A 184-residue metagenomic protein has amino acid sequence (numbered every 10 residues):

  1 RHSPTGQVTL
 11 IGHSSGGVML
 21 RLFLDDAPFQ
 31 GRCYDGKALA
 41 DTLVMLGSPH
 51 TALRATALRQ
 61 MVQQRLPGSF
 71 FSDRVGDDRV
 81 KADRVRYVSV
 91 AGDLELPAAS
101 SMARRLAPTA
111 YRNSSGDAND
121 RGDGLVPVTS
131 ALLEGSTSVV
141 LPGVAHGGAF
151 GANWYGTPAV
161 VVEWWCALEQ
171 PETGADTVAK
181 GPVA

Functional and structural regions predicted by a protein language model:
R1-P4, F29: Secondary-structure boundary motif
S3-H13: Alpha/beta-hydrolase fold nucleophile elbow
G12, G16, L20, G47: Gly/Ala-rich beta-loop-alpha elbow adjacent to hydrolase catalytic centers
L24-A184: Helical cap/lid subdomain of alpha/beta-hydrolase-fold lipid enzymes that gates access to the catalytic pocket
